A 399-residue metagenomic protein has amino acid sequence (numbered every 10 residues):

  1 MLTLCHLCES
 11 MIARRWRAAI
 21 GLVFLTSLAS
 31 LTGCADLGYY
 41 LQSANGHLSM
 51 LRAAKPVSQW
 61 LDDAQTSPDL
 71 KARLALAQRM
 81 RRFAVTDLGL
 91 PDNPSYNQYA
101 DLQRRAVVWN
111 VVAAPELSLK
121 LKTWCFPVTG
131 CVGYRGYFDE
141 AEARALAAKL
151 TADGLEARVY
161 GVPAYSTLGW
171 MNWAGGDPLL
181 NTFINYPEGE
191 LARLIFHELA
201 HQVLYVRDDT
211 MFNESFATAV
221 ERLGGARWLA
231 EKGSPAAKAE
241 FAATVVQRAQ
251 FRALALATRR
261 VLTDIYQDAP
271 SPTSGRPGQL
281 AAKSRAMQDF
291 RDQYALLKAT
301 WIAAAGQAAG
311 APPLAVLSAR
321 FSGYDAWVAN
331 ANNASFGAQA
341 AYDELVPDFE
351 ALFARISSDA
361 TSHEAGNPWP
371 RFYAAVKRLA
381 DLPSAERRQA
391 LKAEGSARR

Functional and structural regions predicted by a protein language model:
L4-I20: Bacterial N-terminal signal peptides that target proteins for export
A19-S30: Bacterial N-terminal signal peptides
L31-L51, K55: Bacterial Sec signal peptide processing site at the extreme N-terminus
H47-A84: Amphipathic alpha-helical packing elements
L51-T66, W124-V132, A329-A331, V346-P347: Acidic/histidine-rich, surface-exposed loop or edge segments in extracytoplasmic proteins
P56, D69-A72, L76-R79, A145 (+11 more regions): Extracytoplasmic/secreted proteins, especially bacterial periplasmic and envelope-associated proteins
M80-R248, T263: Acidic/His-rich structured neighborhood in mature extracellular/periplasmic domains
L256-R399: Pan-zinc metallopeptidase signature
